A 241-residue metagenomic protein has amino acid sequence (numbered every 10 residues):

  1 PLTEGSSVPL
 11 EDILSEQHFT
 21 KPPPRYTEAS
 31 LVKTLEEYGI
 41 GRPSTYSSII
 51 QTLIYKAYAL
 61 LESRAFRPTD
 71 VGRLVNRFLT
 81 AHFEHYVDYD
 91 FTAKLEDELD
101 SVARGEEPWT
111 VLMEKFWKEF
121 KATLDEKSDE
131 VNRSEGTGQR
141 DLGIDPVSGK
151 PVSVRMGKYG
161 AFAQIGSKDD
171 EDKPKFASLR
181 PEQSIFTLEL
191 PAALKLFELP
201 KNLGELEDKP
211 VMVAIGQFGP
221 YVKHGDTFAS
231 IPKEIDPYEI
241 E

Functional and structural regions predicted by a protein language model:
P1-E241: Basic, low-complexity terminal or inter-domain segments flanking catalytic cores
